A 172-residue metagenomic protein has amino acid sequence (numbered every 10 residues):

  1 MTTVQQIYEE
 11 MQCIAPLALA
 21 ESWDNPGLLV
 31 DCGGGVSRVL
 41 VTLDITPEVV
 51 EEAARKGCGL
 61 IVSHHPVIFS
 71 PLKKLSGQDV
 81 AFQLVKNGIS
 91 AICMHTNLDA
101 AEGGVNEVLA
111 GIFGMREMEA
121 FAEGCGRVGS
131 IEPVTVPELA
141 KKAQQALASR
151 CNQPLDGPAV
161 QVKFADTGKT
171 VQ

Functional and structural regions predicted by a protein language model:
M1-Q172: Hydrophobic structural segments
